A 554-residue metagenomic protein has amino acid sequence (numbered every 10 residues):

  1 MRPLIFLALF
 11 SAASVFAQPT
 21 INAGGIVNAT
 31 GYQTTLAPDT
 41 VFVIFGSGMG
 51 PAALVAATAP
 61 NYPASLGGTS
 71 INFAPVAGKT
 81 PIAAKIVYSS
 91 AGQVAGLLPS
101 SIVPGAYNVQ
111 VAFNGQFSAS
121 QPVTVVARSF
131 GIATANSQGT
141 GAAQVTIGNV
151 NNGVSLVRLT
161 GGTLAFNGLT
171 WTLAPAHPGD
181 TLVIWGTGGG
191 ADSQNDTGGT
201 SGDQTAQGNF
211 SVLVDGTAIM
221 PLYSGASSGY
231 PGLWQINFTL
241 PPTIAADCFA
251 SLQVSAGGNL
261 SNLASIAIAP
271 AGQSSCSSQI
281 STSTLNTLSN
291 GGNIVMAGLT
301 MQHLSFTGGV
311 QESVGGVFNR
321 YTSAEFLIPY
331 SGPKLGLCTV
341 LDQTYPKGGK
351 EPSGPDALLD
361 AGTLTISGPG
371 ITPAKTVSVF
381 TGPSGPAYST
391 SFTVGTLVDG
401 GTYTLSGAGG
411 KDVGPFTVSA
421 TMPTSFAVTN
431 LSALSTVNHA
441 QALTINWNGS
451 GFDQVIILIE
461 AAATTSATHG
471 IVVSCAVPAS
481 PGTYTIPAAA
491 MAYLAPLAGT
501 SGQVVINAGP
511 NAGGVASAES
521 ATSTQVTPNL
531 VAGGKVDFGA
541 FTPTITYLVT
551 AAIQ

Functional and structural regions predicted by a protein language model:
M1-L4: Positively charged n-region of N-terminal signal peptides that target proteins for export
Q18-D360, A440-N446, G451-L458, A463-S466 (+5 more regions): A sequence-level detector for low-complexity, Ser/Thr- and acidic-rich stretches
I86-A95, S228-F238, P369-T393, S480-A490: Aromatic sugar-binding surface patches on proteins that engage polysaccharides or sugar-phosphate polymers
A357, T363-I371, S378-F380, F541-Q554: Long, disordered, Ser/Thr/Pro-rich
T372-T444, V477: Surface-exposed loop/turn and intrinsically disordered segments
S480, T485-Q554: Long, compositionally biased interface segments
